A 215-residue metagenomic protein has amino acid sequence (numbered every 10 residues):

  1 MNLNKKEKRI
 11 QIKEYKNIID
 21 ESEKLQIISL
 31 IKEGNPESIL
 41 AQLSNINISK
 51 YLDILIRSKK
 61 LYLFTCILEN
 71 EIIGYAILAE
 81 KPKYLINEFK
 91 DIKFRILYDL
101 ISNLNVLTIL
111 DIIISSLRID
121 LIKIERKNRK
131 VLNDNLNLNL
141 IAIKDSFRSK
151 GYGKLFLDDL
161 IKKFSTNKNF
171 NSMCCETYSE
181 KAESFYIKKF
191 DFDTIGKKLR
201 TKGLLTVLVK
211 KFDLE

Functional and structural regions predicted by a protein language model:
N2-I46, I72-I73, I77-R95, N103: Short amphipathic alpha-helix that is part of the acyltransferase structural core
L43-I56: Short, basic/aromatic recognition patches
D53-T65, K81-E88, N137: A short helix-loop-beta-strand connector motif used in the catalytic cores of GNAT acetyltransferases and, in some
T65, E71-E80, N137-A142: Conserved beta-strand in the GNAT
K83-L136: Conserved acyl-donor/pantetheine-binding loop and adjacent beta-alpha core of acyl/acetyltransferases and related
I124-E125, K154-L155, K168, S179-G196 (+1 more regions): Conserved active-site alpha-helix within GNAT-family acetyltransferase domains
D134-L136, F164-Y178: Conserved GNAT acetyl-CoA-binding A-motif
I143, S149-K163: Conserved acetyl-CoA-binding loop-helix of GNAT-fold acetyltransferases
